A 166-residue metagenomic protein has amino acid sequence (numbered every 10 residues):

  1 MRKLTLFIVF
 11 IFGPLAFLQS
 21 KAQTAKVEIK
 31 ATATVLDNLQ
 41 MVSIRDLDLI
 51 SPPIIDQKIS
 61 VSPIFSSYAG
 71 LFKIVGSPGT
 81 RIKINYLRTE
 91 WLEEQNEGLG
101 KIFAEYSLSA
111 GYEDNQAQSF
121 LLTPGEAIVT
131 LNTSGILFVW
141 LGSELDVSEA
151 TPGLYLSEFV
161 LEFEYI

Functional and structural regions predicted by a protein language model:
M1-A25: Bacterial Sec-dependent N-terminal signal peptides
F10, T123, V129-L131: Generic detector of short alpha-helix boundary/capping microenvironments and adjacent low-complexity segments
F12, L18, V27-I29, G100 (+1 more regions): Generic signature of intrinsically disordered, low-complexity, basic-rich segments and short cationic peptides
A22-E97, I128-I166: N-terminal small/polar-rich segments of proteins
T89-P124: Surface-exposed binding patches on compact interaction domains or structured appendages
